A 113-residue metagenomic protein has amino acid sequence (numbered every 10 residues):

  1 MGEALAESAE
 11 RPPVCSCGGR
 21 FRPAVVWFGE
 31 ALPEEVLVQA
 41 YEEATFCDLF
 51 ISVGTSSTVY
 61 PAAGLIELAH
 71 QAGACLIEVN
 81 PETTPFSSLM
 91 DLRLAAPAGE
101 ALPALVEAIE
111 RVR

Functional and structural regions predicted by a protein language model:
M1-R113: Conserved catalytic alpha/beta core of Sir2/sirtuin-type deacylases, generalized to analogous enzyme cores that bind
